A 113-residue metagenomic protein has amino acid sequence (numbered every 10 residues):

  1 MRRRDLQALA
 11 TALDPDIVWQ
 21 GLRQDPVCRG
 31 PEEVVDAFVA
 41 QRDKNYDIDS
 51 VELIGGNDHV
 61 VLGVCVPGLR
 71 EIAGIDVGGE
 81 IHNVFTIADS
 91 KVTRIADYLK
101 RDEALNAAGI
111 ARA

Functional and structural regions predicted by a protein language model:
M1-A113: C-terminal and inter-domain tail/linker signature
